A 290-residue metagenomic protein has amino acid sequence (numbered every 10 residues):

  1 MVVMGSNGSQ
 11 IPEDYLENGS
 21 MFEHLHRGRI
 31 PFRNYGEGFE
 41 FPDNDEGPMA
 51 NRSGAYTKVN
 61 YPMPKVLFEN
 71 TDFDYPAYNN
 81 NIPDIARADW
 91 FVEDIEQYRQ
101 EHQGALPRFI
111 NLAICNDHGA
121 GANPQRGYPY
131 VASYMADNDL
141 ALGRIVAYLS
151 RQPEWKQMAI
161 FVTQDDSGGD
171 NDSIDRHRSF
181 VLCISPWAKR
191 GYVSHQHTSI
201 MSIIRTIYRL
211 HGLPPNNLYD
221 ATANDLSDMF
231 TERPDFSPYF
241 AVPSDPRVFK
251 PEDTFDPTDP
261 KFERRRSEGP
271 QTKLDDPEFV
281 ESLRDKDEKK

Functional and structural regions predicted by a protein language model:
M1-K290: N-terminal pro-sequences and low-complexity stem/linker regions of secreted or lumenal proteins
